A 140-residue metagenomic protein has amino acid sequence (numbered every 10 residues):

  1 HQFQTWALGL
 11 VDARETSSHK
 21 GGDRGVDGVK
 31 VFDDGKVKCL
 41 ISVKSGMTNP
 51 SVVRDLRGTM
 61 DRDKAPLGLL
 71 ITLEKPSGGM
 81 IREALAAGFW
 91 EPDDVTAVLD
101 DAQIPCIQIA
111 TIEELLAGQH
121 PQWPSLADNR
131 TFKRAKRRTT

Functional and structural regions predicted by a protein language model:
H1-T140: Mixed-charge (Asp/Glu-Lys/Arg
